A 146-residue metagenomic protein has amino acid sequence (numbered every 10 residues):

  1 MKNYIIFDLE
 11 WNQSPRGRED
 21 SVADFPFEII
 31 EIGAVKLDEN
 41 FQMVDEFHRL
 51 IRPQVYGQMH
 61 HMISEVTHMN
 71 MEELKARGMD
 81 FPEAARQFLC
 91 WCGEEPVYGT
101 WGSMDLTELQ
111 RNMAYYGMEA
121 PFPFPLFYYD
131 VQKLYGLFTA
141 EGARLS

Functional and structural regions predicted by a protein language model:
M1-F41: Entry/capping segment at the start of metal-dependent catalytic domains with acidic active-site entry clusters
K2, F27-I29, K36-T67, L89-S146: Metal-dependent phosphoesterase core characteristic of DEDDh/y 3'-5' exonuclease domains
S64-F88: Metal-dependent phosphoesterase signature
